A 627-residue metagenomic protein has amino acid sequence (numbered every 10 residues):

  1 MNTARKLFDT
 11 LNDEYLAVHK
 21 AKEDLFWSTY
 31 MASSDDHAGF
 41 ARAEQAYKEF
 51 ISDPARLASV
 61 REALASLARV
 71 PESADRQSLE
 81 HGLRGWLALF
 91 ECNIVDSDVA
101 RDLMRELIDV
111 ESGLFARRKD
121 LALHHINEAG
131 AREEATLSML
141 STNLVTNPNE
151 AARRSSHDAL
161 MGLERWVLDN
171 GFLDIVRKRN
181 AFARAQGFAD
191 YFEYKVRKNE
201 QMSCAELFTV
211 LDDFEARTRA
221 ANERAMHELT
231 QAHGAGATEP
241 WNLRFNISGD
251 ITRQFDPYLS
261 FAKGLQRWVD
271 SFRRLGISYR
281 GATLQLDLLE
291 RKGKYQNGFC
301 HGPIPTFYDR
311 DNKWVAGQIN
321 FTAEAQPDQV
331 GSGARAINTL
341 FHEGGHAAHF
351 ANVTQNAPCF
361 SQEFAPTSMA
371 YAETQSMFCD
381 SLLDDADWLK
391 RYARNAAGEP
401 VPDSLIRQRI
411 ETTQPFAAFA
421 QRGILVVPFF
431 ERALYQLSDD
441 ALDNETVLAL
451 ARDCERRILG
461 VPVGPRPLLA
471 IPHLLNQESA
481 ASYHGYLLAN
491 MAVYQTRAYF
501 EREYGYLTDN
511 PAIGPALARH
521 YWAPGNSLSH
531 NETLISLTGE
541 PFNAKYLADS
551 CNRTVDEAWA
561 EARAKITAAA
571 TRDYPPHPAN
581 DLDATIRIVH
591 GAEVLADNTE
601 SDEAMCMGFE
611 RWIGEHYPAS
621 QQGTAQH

Functional and structural regions predicted by a protein language model:
M1-A4, A88, L340, A348-H349 (+3 more regions): C-terminal, non-catalytic "cap/extension" segments appended to globular domains
M1-W166, A441, Q477-A481, L582-H627: N-terminal helix-rich structural modules
E128, R132-M139, T146, L173-E324 (+2 more regions): Active-site-proximal, well-structured secondary-structure segments within enzyme catalytic domains
V167-G171: Amphipathic, heptad-repeat-like alpha-helical segments
E193, S332-L340, A347-F378: Post-HEXXH active-site segment of zinc metalloproteases
L211-A220, A365-D403: Post-HExxH zinc-binding segment in Zn-dependent metallohydrolases
L259-S260, N320-F341: Short pre-active-site segment immediately N-terminal to the catalytic Zn-binding motif
D311-Q318, N338-T339, E343-Q355, L389-R394: Alpha-helical recognition segments enriched in aromatics with Gly/Pro capping that present substrate-recognition
